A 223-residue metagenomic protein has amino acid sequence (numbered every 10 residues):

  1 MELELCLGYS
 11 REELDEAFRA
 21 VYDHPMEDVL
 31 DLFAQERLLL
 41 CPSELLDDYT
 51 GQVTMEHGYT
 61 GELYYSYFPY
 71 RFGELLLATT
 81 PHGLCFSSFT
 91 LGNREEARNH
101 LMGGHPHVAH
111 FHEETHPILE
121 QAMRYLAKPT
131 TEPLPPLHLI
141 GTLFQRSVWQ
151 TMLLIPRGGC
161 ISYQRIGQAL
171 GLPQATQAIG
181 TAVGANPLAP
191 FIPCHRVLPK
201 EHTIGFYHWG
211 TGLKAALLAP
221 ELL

Functional and structural regions predicted by a protein language model:
M1-Q174, L223: Basic nucleic-acid-binding alpha-helical/helix-turn surface characteristic of O6-alkylguanine DNA
L172-A216: Short glycine/serine-rich loop segments
L218-L222: C-terminal accessory module of base-excision DNA glycosylases/AP lyases that mediates lesion recognition and DNA
